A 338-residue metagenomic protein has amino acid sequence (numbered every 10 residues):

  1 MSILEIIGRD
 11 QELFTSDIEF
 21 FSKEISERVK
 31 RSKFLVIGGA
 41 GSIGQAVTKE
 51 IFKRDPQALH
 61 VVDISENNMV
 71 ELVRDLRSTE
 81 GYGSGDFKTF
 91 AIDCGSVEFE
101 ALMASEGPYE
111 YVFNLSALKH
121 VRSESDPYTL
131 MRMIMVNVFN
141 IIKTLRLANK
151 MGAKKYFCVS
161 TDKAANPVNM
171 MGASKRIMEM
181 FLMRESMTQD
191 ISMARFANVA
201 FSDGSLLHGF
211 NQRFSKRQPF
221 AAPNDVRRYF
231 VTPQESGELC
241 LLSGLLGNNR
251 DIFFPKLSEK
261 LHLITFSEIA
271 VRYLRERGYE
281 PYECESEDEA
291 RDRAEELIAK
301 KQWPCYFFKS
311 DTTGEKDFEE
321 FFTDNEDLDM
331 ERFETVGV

Functional and structural regions predicted by a protein language model:
M1-F34: Non-catalytic terminal and boundary segments that flank Rossmann-like NAD(P)-dependent oxidoreductase
I6-I7, E24, L182-V338: Strand-loop microenvironment adjacent to phosphate/nucleotide-handling motifs in alpha/beta enzyme folds
A40: Conserved glycine-rich cofactor-binding loop
I43: Hydrophobic/small residue at the entry helix of a nucleotide-binding pocket
A46, E50-V61, R77, C94-M133: NAD(P)H-binding glycine-rich loop region in Rossmannoid oxidoreductase-like domains and their noncatalytic homologs
D63-N68: Helix N-cap at the beta1-alpha1 junction of Rossmann-like dinucleotide-binding domains, i.e., the first residues
E80-S96: Rossmann-fold cofactor-recognition segment
N114, L118-E179, R184: Conserved Rossmann-fold NAD(P)-dependent oxidoreductase catalytic core, especially the SDR/UDP-sugar
